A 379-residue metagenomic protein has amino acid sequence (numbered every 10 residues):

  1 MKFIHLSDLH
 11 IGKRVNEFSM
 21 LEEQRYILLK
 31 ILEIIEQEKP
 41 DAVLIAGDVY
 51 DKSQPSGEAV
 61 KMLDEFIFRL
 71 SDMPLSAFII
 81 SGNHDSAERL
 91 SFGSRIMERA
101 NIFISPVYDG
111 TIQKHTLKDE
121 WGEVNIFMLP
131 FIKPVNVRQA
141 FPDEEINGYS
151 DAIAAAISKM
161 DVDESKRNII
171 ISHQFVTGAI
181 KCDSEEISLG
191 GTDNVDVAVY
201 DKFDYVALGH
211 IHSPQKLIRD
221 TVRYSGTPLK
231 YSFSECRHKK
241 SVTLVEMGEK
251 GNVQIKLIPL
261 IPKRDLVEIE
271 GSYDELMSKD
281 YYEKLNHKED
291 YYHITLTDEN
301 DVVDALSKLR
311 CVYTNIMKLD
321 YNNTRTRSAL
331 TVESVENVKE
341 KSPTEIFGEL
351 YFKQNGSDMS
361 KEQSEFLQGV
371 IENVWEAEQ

Functional and structural regions predicted by a protein language model:
M1-F68, D72, S364, Q368-N373 (+1 more regions): N-terminal active-site segment of His-dependent metallophosphoesterases
D8, L28, D48, L63 (+7 more regions): Divalent metal-coordination and catalytic microenvironments
I35-K39, D119-E120, V162-K166, L285-H287: Glycine-rich phosphate-binding loop signature in dinucleotide/nucleotide-binding domains
Q37, A42, M247-Q379: Accessory, non-catalytic peripheral segments of nucleic-acid enzymes
D41-G47, I79-S81, R167-I171: Short beta-strand segments at enzyme active-site cores
P55, D72, H84-I218: His/Asp/Glu-rich metal-coordinating catalytic cores of metallo-dependent phosphodiesterases/hydrolases acting on
S71-I79, H287-D290: Short, surface-exposed connector motifs at secondary-structure boundaries
I112-E120, V124, L129, V222-K288: Binuclear metal-dependent phosphoesterase catalytic core
